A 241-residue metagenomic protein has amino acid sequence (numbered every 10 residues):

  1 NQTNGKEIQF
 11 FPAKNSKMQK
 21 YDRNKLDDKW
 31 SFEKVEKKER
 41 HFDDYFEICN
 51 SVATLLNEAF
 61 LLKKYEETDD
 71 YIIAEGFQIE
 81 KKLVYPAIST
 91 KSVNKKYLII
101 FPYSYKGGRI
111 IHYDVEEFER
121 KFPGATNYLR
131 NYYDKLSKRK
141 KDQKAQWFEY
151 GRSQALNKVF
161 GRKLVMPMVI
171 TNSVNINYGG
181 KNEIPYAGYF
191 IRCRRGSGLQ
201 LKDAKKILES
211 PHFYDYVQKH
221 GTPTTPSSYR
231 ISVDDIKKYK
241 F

Functional and structural regions predicted by a protein language model:
N1-S31: Internal, well-ordered domain-core segments that constitute the primary functional module of diverse proteins
E33-F241: Polybasic, glycine- and aromatic-enriched phosphate-binding surface used to engage nucleic acids
